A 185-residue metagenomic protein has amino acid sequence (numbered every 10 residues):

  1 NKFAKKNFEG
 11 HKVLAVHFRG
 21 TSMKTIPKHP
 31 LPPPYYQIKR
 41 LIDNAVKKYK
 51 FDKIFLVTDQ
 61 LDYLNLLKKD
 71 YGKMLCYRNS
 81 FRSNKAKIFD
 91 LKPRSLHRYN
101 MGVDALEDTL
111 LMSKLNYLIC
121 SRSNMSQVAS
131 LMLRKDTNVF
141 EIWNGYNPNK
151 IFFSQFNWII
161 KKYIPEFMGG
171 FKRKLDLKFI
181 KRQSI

Functional and structural regions predicted by a protein language model:
N1-D90: Core catalytic architecture of nucleotide-activated donor-dependent transferases building glycoconjugates
K39-D43, N79-S83, M101, W143-N147 (+1 more regions): Glycine-rich loops and low-complexity Gly/Arg-rich segments that provide flexible linkers or classic glycine-based
D52-W143: Donor-binding and catalytic core of enzymes assembling or modifying cell-surface/extracellular glycoconjugates
S123-I185: Nucleotide-sugar donor-binding patch of glycosyltransferase catalytic domains
